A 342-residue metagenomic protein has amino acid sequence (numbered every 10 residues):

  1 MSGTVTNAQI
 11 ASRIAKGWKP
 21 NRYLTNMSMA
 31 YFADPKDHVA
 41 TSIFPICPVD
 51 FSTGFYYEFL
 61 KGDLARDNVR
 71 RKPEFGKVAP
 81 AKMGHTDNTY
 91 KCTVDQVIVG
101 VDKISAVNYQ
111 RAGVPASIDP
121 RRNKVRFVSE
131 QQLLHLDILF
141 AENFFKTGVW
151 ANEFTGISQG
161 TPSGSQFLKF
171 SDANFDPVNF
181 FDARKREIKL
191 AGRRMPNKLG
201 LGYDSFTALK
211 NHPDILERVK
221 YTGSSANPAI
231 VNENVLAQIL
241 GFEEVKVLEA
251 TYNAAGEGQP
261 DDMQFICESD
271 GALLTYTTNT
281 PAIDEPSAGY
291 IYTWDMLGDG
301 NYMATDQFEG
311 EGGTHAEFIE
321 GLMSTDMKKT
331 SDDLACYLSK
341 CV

Functional and structural regions predicted by a protein language model:
M1-I43, M303-V342: Protruding loop/beta-arch "assembly-hinge" segments enriched in small, turn-prone residues
L24-D34, V39, I43-F44, Y56 (+1 more regions): Short, hydrophobic/proline-enriched secondary-structure or compact coil segments at domain edges
Y31-G100: Assembly/oligomerization interface modules of large self-assembling protein complexes
V94-V101, E317-M323: Oligomerization/assembly interface segments of phage tail-like spikes and tubes
S105-M195, Y203-Y221, V342: Alpha-helical scaffold segments that mediate packing/assembly in large oligomeric complexes
E130, I230-E233, A304, V342: Short, cationic low-complexity segments
R194-Y292, M296: Extended oligomerization regions of viral-like shell subunits
P286-T314: A hydrophobic, small-residue-rich beta->alpha segment in the mid-to-C-terminal subdomain of diverse proteins
